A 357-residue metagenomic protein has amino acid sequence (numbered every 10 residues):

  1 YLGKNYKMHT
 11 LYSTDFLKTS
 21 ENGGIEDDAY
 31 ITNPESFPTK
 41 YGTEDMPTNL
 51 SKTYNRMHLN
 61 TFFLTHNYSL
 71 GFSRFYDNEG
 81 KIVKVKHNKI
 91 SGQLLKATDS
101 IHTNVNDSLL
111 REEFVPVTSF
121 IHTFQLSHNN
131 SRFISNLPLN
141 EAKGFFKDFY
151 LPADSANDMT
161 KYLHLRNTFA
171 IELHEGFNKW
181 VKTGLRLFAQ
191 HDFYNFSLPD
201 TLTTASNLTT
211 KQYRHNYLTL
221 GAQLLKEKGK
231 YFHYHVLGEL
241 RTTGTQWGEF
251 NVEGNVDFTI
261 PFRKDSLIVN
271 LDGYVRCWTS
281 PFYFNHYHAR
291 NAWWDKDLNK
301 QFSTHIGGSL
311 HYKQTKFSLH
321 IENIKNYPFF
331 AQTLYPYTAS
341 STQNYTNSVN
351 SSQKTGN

Functional and structural regions predicted by a protein language model:
N5-Y6: Flexible inter-repeat linkers and adjacent short helices within tandem amphipathic alpha-helical repeat scaffolds
H9-G23, V275-F282: Short, conserved secondary-structure transition motifs
S13-G71: Acidic/polar loop-and-plug regions of large Gram-negative outer-membrane beta-barrel proteins
N49-N357: Exposed, low-structure sequence patches enriched in small/polar residues
